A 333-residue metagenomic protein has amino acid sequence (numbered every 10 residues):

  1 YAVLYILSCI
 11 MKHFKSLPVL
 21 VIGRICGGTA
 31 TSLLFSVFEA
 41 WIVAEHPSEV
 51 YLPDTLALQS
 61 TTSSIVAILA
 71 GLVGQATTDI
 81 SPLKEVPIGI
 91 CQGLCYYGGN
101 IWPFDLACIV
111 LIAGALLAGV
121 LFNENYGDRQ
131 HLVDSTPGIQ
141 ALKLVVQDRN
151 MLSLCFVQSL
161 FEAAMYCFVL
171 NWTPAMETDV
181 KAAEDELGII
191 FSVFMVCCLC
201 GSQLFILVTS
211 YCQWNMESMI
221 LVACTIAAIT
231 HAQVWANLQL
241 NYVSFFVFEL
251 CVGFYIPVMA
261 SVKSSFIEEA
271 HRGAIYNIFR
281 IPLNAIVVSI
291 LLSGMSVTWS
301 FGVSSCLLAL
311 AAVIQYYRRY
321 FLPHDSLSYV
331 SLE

Functional and structural regions predicted by a protein language model:
Y1-S16, L20, T225-A236, R318: C-terminal ends and interior cores of transmembrane alpha-helices in multi-pass membrane transporters/permeases
Y1-Y5, V19-E85, F104-A118, F122-N123 (+4 more regions): Substrate-agnostic recognition of the 12-TM MFS/MFS-like secondary transporter fold
S8-K12, G27, A118, H231-V234 (+3 more regions): MFS-fold secondary transporters
L17-V21, P137-G138, Q147-C155, E184 (+1 more regions): Primarily residues marking transmembrane-helix entry/exit sites
Q75, D79-K84, Y96-D134, Y211 (+1 more regions): Helix-loop junctions on the cytosolic side of multi-pass membrane transporters, especially the intracellular loop
D79-I109, K181-I189, N215-M216, L291-Q315: A membrane-interface helix-boundary motif in multi-pass transporters
F122-V157, T178, E333: Juxtamembrane intracellular "pre-TM" segments in multi-pass secondary transporters
L170-D185, V234: Short amphipathic helix-loop junctions that connect adjacent transmembrane helices in Major Facilitator Superfamily/SLC
